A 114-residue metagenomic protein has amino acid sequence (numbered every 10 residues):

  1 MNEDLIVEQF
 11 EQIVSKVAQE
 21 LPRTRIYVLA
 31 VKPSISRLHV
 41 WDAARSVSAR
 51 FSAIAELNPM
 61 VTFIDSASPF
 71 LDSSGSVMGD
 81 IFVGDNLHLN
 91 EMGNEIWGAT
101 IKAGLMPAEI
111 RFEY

Functional and structural regions predicted by a protein language model:
M1-Y114: Alpha-helical cap/lid subdomain in secreted, periplasmic, or secretory-pathway luminal O-acyl-processing enzymes
